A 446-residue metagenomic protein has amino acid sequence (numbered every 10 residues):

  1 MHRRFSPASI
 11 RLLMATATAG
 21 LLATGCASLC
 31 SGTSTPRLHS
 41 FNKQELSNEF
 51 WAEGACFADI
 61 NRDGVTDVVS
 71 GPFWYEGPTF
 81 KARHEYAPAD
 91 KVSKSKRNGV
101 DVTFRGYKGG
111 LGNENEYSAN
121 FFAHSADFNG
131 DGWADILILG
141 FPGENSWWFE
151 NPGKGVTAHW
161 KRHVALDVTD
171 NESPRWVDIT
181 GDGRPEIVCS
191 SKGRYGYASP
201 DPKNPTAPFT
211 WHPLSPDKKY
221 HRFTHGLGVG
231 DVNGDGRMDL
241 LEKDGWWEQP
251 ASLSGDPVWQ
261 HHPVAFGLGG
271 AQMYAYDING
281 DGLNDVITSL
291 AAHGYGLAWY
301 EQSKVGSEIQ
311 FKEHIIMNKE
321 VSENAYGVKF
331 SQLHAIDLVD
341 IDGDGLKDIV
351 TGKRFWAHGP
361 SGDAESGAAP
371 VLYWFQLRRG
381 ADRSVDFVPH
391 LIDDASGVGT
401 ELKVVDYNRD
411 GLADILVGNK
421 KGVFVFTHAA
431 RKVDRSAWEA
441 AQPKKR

Functional and structural regions predicted by a protein language model:
M1-S9: N-terminal secretory signal peptides that target proteins for export/translocation
P7-A8, A15, I179: General helical structural elements
R11-A27: Bacterial N-terminal signal peptides
C26-R446: Beta-propeller-forming repeat regions
